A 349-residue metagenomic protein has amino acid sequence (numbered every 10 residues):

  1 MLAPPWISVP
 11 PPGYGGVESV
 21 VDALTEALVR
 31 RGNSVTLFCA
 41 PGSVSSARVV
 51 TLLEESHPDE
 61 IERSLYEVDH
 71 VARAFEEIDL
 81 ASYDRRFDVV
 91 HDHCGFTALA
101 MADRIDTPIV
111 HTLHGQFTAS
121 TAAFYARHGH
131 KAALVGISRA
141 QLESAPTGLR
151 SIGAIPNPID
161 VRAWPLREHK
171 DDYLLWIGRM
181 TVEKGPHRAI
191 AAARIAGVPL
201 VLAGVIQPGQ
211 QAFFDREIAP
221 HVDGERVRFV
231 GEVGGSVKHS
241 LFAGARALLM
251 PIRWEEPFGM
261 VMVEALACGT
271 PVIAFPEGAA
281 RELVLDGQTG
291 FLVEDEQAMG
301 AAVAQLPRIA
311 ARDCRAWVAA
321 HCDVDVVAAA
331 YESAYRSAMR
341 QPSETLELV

Functional and structural regions predicted by a protein language model:
M1-V349: Catalytic cores of nucleotide-sugar-dependent glycosyltransferases that transfer UDP/GDP/TDP-activated
